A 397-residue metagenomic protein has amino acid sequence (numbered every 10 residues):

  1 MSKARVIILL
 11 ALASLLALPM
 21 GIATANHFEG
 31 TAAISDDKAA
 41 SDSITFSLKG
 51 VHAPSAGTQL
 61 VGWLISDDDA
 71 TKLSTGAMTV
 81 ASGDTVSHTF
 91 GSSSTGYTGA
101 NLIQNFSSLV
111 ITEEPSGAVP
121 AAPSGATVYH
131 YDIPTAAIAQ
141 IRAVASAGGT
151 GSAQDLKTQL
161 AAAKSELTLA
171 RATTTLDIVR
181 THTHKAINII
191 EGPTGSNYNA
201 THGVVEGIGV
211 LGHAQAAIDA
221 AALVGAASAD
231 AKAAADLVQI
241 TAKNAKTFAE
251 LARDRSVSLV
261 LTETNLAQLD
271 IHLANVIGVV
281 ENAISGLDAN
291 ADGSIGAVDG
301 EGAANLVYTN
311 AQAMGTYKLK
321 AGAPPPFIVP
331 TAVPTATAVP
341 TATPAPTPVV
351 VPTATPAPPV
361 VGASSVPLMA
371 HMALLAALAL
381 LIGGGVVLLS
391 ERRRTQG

Functional and structural regions predicted by a protein language model:
L9-P19: Bacterial N-terminal signal peptides
M20-A25, V329-A370: Ser/Thr-rich, Proline-interspersed low-complexity disordered segments
N26-L60, L64, T174: Short, surface-exposed binding/anchoring microloops in extracellular/periplasmic proteins
F46-K49, S82-A100: Exposed aromatic-hydrophobic patches
L73-G83: Solvent-exposed serine/threonine-rich low-complexity stretches and specific carbohydrate-binding patches
T98, I111, Y129-V333: Mature extracytoplasmic or organellar-lumen-exposed domains after removal of signal/transit peptides
S108, E113-S124: Short acidic/polar inter-strand loop motif in beta-rich domains
A376-G397: C-terminal membrane-anchoring or membrane-association module
